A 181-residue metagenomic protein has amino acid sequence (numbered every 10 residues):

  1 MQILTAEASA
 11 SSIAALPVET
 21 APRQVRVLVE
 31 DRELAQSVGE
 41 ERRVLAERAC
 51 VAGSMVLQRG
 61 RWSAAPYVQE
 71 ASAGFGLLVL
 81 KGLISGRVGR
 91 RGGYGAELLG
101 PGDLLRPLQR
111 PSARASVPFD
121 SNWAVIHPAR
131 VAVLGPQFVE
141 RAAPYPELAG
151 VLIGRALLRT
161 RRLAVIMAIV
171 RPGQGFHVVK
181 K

Functional and structural regions predicted by a protein language model:
M1-K181: Cytosolic regulatory regions built on CNB/CRP/Popeye-like sensor folds
